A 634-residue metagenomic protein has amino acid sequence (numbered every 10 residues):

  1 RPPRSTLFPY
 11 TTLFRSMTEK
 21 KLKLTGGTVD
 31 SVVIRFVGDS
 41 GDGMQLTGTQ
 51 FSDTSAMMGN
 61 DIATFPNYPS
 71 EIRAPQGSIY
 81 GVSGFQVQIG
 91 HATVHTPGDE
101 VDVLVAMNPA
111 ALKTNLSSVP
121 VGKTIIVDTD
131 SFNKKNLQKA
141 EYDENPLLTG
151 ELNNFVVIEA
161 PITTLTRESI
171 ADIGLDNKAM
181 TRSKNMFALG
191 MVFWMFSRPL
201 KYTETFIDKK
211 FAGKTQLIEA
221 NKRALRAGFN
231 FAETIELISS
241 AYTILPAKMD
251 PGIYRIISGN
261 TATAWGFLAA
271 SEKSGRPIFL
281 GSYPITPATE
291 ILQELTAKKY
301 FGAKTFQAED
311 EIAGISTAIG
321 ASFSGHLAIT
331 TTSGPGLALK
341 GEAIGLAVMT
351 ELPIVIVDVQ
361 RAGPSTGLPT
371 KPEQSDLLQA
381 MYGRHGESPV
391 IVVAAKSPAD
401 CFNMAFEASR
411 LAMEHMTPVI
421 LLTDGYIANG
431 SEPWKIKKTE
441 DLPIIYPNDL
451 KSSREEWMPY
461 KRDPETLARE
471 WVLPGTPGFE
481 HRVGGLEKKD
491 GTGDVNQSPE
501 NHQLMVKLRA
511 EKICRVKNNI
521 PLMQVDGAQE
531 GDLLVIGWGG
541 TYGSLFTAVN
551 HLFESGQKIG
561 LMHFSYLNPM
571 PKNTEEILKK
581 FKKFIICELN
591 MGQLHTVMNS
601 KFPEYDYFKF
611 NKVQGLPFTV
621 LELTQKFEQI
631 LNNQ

Functional and structural regions predicted by a protein language model:
R1-L13: Short, small-residue-biased leader/transition segments that mark boundaries at the very start of proteins
M17-S274: Active-site cofactor/cluster-binding pocket
S31, S70, E168-I170, L237-G252 (+6 more regions): Gly-rich Lys/Arg/Thr-decorated short loops/hinges at beta-loop-alpha junctions or inter-strand turns that position
S31-P120, W265, A270, I278-F279 (+3 more regions): Thiamine diphosphate
V32-D39, A188-G190, I278-G281, A328-T331 (+4 more regions): Short glycine-rich or small-residue beta-strand-to-loop segments that form or flank ligand, phosphate, metal/Fe-S
Y68-P69, A224, L245-M249, Y283-P287 (+5 more regions): A glycine-rich phosphate-binding loop feature that marks nucleotide/adenosyl-phosphate handling sites
P69-R73, F132-N136, L165, I312-I315 (+6 more regions): Short gly/pro/ser/thr-enriched loop/turn and capping motifs at secondary-structure boundaries
I257-G266, S274, M404, S409-Q634: Flexible, low-complexity linker and terminal segments
